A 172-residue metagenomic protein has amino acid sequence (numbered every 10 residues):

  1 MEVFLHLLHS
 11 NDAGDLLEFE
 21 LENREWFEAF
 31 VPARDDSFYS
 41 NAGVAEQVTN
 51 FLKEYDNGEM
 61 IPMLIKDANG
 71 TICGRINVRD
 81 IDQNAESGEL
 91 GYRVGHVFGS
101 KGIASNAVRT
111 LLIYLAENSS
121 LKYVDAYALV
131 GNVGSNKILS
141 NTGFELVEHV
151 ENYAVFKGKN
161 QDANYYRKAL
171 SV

Functional and structural regions predicted by a protein language model:
M1-D15, L21-W26, P62-V172: Acyl-donor (CoA/ACP) binding surface of acyl/acetyltransferases
E20-N23, V31-R34, F51, T142: Alpha-helix boundary/capping residues
E28-T49: Conserved GNAT-fold acetyl-CoA-binding loop/helix
D36-S37, T49-L64: A short helix-loop-beta-strand connector motif used in the catalytic cores of GNAT acetyltransferases and, in some
